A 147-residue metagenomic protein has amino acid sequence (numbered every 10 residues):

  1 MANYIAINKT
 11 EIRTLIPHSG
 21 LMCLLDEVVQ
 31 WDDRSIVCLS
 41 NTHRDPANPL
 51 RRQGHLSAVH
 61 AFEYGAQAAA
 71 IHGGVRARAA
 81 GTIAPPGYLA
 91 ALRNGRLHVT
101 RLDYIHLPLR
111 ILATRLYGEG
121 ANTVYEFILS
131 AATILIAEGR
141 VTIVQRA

Functional and structural regions predicted by a protein language model:
M1-I7, E11: Polybasic, low-complexity association/targeting segments
A2-Y4, I71, D103-L107, L112-A147: HotDog/MaoC-like acyl-thioester-processing domains
K9-S19: Short aromatic-glycine motifs in intrinsically disordered, low-complexity regions
G20-S57: Catalytic strand-loop segment that frames the active site of acyl-thioester-processing enzymes
C23-D26, A90, I111-A113, G139: Small-residue-enriched segments and motifs
D26-V29, H98, T114-L116, S130: Conserved positions in beta-strands of structured domains
Q53-H72: Compact, glycine-rich, soluble single-domain proteins
I71-L112: Hydrophobic beta-strand-centered segment that forms part of the acyl-chain substrate-binding groove
